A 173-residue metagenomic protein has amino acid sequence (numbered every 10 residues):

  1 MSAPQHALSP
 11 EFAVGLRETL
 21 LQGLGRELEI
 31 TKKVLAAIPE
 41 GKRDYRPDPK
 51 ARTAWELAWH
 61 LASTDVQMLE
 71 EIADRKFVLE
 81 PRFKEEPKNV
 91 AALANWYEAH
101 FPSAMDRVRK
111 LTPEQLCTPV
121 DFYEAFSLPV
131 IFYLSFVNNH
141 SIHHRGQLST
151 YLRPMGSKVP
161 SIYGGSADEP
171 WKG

Functional and structural regions predicted by a protein language model:
S2-A3, A7, L21-L35, K42-F83 (+1 more regions): Short, contiguous alpha-helical
S9-E18: Short, low-complexity N-terminal intrinsically disordered segments enriched in polar/charged residues
L20, L24, V90-Y97, F101 (+1 more regions): Hydrophobic packing residues in well-ordered alpha-helices of helical domains and bundles
I38-G41, R109-L111: Short, solvent-exposed, charged loop/turn and helix-capping segments that join or cap alpha-helices on peripheral
E70-L111: Helix-adjacent hinge/juxtasegments
R109-E124: Acidic catalytic patch
